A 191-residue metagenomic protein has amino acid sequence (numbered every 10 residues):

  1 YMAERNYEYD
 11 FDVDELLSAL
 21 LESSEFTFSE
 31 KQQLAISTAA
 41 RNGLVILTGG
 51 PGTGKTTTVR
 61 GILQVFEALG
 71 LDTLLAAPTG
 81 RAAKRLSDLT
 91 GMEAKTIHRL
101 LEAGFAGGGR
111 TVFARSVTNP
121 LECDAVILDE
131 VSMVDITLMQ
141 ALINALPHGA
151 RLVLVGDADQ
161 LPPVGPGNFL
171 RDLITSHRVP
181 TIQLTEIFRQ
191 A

Functional and structural regions predicted by a protein language model:
Y1-A191: Conserved ATP-binding/catalytic motifs of P-loop helicase motor domains
